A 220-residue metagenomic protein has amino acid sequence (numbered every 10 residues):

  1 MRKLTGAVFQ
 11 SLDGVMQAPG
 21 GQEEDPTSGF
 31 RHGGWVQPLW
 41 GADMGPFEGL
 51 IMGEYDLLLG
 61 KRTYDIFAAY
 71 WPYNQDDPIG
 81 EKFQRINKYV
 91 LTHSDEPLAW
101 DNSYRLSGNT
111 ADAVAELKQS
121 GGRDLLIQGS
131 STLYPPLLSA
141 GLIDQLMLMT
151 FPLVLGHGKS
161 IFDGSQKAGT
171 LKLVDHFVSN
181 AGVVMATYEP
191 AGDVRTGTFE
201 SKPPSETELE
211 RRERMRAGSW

Functional and structural regions predicted by a protein language model:
M1-L142, P152-W220: Portal/gating segments that form or line small-molecule/metal binding sites
Q145: Short, conserved catalytic or interaction motifs in soluble domains
